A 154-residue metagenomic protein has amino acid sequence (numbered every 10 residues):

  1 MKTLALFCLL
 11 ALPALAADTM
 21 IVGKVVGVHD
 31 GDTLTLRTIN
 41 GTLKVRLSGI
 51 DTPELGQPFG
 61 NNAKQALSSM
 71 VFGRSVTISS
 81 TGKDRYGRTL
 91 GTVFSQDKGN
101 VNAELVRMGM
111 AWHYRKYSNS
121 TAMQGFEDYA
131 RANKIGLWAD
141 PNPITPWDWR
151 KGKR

Functional and structural regions predicted by a protein language model:
K2-C8, A14-R154: Small beta-barrel nucleic-acid-binding modules, primarily SNase/OB-fold domains and secondarily Tudor-like barrels
